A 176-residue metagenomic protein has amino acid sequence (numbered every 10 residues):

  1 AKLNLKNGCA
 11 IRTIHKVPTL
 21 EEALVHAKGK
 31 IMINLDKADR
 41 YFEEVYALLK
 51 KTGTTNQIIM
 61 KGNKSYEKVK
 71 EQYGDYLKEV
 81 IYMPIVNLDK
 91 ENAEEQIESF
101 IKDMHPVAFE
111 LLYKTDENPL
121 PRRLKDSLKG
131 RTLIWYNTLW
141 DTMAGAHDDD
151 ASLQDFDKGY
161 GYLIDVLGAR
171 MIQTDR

Functional and structural regions predicted by a protein language model:
A1-N87, D103-D116, G130, W140: Metal-dependent phosphodiesterase/phospholipase catalytic core, i.e., the His/Asp/Glu-rich active-site region
A10-T13, I85-R176: C-terminal active-site rim and adjoining tail of enzyme catalytic domains
